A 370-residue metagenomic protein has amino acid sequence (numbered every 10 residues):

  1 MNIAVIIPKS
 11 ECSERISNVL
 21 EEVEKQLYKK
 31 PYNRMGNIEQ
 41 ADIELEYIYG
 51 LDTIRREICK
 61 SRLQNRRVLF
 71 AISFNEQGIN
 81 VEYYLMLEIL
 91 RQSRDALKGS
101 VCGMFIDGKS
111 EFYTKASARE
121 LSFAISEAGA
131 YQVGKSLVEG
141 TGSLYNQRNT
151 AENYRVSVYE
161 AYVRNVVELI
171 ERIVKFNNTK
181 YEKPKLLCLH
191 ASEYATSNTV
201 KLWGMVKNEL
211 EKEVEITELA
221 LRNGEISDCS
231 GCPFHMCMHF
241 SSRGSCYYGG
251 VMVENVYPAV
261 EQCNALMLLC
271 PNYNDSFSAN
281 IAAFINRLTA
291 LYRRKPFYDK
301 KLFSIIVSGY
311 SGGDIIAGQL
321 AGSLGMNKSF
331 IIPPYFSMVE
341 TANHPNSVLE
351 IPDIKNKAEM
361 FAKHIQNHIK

Functional and structural regions predicted by a protein language model:
M1-T53, E57-V214, Y257-Q262, C270 (+1 more regions): FMN-binding flavodoxin-like domain, especially the glycine-rich phosphate-binding loop
Q64, L219-R222, G250, R287: Homeobox/homeodomain signature
M205-V206, T217-G224: Redox- and metal-dependent alpha/beta enzyme cores, enriched for Fe-S-associated oxidoreductases and cofactor-handling
L219, L268-C270: Short, conserved beta-strand edge motifs with alternating hydrophobic and charged residues
G224-Y257: Cysteine-cluster motifs in flexible loop/terminal segments that predominantly coordinate metals
M252, Q262-A265: Flexible loop/N-cap segments at domain edges
